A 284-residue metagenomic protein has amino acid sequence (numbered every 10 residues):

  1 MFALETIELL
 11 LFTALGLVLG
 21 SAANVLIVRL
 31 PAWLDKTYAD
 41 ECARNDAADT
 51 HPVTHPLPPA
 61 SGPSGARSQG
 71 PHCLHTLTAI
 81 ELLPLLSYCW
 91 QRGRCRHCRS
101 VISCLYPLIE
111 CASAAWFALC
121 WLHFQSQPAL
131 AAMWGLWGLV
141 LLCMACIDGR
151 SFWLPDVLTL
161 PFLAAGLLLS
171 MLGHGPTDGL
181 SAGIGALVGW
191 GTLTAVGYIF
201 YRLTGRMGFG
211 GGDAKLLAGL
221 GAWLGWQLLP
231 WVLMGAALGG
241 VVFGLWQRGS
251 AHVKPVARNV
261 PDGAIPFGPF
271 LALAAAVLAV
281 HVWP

Functional and structural regions predicted by a protein language model:
M1-P284: A membrane-topology feature that recognizes alpha-helical transmembrane segments and their immediate juxtamembrane
